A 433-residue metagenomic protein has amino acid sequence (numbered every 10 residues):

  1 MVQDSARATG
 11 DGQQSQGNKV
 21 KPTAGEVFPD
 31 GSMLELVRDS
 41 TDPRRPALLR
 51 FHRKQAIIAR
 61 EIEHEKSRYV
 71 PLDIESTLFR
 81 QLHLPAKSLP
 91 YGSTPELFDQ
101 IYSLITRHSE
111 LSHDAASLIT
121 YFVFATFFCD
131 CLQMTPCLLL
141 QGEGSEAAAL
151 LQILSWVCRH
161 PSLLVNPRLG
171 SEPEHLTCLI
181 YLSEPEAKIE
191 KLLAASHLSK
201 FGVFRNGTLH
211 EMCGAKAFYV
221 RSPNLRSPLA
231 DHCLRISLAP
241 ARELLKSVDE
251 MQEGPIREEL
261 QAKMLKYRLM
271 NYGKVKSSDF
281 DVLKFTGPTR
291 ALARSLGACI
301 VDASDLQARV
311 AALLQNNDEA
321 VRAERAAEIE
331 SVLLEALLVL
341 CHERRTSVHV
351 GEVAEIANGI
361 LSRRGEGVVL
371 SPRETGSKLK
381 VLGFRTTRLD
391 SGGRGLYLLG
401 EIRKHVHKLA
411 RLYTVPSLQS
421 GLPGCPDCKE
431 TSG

Functional and structural regions predicted by a protein language model:
M1-L132, R363-E366, L370, T414-G433: N-terminal nucleic-acid engagement/recognition segments and initiation subdomains in replication, restriction
E75-E174, V282, L292, G297-S304 (+1 more regions): P-loop NTPase catalytic core of nucleic-acid-dependent motor ATPases
T135-P136, C158-S162, H175-C178, S199-F201 (+3 more regions): Short glycine-/polar-rich loops that comprise or flank the Walker A/P-loop and associated switch/sensor motifs
L139, L179-L182, A217-F218: Structural motif
S145-E146, P185-K188, P223-N224: Short acidic, S/G/P-rich loop/turn micro-motifs used as interaction or catalytic elements
L163, P173-L209: Conserved nucleotide-sensing/catalytic segment adjacent to the nucleotide-binding pocket in NTP-handling enzymes
G207, M212, V220-A326: Phosphate-sensing "switch" segment of ASCE/P-loop ATPases
S278-G433: DNA transaction DNA-binding modules
